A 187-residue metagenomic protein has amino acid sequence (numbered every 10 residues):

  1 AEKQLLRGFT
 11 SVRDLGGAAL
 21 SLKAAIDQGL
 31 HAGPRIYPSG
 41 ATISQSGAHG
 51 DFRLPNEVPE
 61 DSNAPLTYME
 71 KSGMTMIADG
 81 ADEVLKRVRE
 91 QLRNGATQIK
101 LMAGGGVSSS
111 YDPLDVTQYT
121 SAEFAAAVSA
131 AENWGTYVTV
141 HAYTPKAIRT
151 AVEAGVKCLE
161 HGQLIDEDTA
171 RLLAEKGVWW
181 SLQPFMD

Functional and structural regions predicted by a protein language model:
A1, R53-E57, S62-K86, Y137-T139: Active-site mouth loops of central-metabolism enzymes
A1-A32, S72-K100, S129: Alpha-helical scaffold segments that flank or form the walls of functional sites
L5-R7, R13-G16, S39, T139-V140 (+1 more regions): Active-site neighborhood of phospho(di)ester-bond hydrolases with catalytic His/Asp-centered motifs
F9-T10, H31-R35, A96-T97, W134-T136 (+2 more regions): Short, well-ordered coil/turn segments that N-cap beta-strands
L15-L66: Mid-domain alpha/beta scaffold segments of enzyme catalytic cores
K23, T67-K71, Y111, K157: Short, functionally important structural connectors and interaction interfaces within domains
S46, M102-D187: Active-site core of metal-dependent hydrolases
G50-E57, R93-Q98, D115-Q118, T136-V140: Short, functional N-terminal and low-complexity linear motifs
